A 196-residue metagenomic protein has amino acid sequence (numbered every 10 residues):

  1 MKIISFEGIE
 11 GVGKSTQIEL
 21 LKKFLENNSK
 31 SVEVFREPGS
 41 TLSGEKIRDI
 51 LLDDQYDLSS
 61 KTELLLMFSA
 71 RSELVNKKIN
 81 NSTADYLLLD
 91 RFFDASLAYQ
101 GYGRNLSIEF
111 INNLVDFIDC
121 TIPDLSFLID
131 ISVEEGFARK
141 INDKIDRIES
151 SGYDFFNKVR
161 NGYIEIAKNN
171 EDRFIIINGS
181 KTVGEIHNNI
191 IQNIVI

Functional and structural regions predicted by a protein language model:
M1-I3: Pre-Walker A (Motif I) flank of P-loop NTPase domains
F6: Hydrophobic anchor at the beta1->P-loop junction of P-loop NTPases
G11: Walker A (P-loop) phosphate-binding loop of P-loop NTPases
K14: Conserved lysine of the Walker
Q17: Hydrophobic positions on the alpha1 helix immediately C-terminal to the Walker A/P-loop
K22, E134-I196: NTP-dependent small-molecule kinase module
K30-D119: ATP-dependent small-molecule kinase phosphotransfer cores that center on conserved nucleotide phosphate-binding segments
L97-N161: A glycine- and Lys/Arg-enriched "phosphate-lid" helix/loop adjacent to the NTP-binding pocket of small-molecule kinases
